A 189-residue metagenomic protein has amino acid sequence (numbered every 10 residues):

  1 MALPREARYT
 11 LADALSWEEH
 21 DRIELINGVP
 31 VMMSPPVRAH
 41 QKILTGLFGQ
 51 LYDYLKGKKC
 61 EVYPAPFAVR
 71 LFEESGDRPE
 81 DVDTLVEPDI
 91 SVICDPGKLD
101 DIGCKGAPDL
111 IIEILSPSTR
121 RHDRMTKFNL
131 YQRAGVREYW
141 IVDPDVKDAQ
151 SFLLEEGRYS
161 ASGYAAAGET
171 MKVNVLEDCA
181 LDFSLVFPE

Functional and structural regions predicted by a protein language model:
M1-E189: Gly/Pro/Ser/Thr-rich low-complexity, intrinsically disordered segments predominantly at protein N-termini
